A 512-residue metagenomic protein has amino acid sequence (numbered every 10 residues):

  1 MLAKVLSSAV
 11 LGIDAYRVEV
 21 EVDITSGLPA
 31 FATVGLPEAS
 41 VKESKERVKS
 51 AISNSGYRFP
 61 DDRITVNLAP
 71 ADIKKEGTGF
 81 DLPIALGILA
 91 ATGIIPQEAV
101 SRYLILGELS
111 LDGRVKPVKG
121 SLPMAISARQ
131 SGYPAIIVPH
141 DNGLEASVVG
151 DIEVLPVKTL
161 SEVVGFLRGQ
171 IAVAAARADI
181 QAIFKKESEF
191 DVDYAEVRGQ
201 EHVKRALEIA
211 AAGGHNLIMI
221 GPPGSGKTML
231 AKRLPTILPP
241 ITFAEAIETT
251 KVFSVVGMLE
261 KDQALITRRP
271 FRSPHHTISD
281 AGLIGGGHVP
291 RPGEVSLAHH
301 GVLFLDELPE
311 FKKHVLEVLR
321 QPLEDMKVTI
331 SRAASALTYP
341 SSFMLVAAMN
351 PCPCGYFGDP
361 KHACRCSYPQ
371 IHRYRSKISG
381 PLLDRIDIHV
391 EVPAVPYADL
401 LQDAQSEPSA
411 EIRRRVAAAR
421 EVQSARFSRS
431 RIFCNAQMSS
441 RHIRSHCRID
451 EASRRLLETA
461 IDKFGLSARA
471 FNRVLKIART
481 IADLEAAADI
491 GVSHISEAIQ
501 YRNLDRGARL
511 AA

Functional and structural regions predicted by a protein language model:
M1-I218, P222-T228, S331, A470-F471 (+1 more regions): Peripheral, non-AAA+ core regions of ATP-driven protein-machinery
V18-I24, L283, D387-V390: Short beta-strand elements
S40-K45, R58-P60, N67-G77, V289-P290 (+1 more regions): Basic, amphipathic alpha-helical bundle interface domains used for macromolecular binding and assembly
L111, L303-F304, E310-F311, Y397: Residues immediately C-terminal
E208, L265, R269-P270, D280-L303 (+1 more regions): Conserved alpha-helical scaffold flanking the Walker A/P-loop in AAA+ ATPase domains
M219-E260: Walker A/P-loop
G221, G285, E307: The Walker A (P-loop) glycine that initiates the GxxxxGKT/S ATP-binding motif of P-loop NTPases
H300, D306-E307, V318: Walker B catalytic acidic pair
